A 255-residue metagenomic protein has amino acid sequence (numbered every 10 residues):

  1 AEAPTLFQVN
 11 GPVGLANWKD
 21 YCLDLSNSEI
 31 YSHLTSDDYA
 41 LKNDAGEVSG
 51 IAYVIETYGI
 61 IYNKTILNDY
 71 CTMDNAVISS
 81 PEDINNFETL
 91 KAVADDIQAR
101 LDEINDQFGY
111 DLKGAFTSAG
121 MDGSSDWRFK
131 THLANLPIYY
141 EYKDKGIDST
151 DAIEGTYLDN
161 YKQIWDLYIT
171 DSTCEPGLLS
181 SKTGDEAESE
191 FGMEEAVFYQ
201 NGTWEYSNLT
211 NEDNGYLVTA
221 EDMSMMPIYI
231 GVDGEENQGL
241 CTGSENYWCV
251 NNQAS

Functional and structural regions predicted by a protein language model:
A1, N85-T89, L178-M193: Short helix-initiation/N-cap motifs at beta->coil->alpha
A1-G14, I30, M73-D74, L133 (+1 more regions): Conserved N-terminal structural module of periplasmic/extracytoplasmic solute-binding proteins
E2-V9, L112, M193-N201: Alpha-to-beta junction loops
Q8-I61, N68, Q107-D111, R128 (+1 more regions): Hinge/lid segment of periplasmic solute-binding proteins
E47-Y53, Y58, E88-S149, A196: Extracytoplasmic/periplasmic solute-binding protein
D74-P81, D151-I153, Y168-K182, E195 (+1 more regions): A local structural motif
A94-D95, Y140-K182, I228: Glycine-centered hinge/linker elements that transmit conformational signals in sensory and ligand-binding systems
N214-S255: Extracytoplasmic/periplasmic substrate-recognition and gating elements
